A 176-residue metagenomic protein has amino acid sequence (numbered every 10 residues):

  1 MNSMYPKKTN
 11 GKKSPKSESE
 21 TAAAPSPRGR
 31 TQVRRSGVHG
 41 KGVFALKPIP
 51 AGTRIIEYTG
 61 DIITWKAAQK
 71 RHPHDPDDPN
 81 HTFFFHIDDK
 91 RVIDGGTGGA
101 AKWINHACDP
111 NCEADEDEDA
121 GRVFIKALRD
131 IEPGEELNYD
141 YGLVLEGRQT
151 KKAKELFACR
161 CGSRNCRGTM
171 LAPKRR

Functional and structural regions predicted by a protein language model:
N2-K13, C108, E113-R176: C-terminal SET catalytic tail plus cysteine-rich post-SET Zn-binding segment of SAM-dependent SET-domain
K16, E20-D115: Catalytic cores of histone-lysine modification enzymes
